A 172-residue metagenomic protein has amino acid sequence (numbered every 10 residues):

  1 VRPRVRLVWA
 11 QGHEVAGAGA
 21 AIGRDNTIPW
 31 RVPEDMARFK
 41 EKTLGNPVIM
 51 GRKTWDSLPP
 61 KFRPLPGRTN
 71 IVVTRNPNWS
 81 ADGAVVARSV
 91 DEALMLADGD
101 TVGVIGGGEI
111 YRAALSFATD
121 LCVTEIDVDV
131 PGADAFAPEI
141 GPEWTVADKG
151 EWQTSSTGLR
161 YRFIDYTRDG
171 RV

Functional and structural regions predicted by a protein language model:
R2-V172: Enzymes that bind and transform nitrogen-containing heteroaromatic metabolites
